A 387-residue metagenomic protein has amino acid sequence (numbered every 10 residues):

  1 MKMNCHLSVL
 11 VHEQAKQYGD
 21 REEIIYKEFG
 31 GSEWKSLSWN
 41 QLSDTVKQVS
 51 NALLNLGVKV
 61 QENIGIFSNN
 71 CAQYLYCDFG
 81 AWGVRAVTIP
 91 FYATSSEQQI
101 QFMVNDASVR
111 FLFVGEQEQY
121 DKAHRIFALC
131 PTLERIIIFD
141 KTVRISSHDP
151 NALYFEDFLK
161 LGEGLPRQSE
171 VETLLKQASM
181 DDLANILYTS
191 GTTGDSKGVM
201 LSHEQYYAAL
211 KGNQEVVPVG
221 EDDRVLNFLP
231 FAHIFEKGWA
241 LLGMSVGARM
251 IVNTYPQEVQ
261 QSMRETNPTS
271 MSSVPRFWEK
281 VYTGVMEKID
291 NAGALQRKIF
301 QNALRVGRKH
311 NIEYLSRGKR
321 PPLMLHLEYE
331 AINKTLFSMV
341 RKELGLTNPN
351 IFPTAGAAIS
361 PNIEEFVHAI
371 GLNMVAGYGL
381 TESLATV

Functional and structural regions predicted by a protein language model:
V11, N55-L56, G83-L161: Structural core segment of the AMP-binding/adenylate-forming
V11-L37, R144-S146: AMP-dependent adenylate-forming
G19-E22, I137-I138, E156, E163-Y188 (+2 more regions): Conserved pre-ATP/AMP-binding loop-to-beta segment of ANL
I24-F79, S96-Q101, Y154-E163, H203: Conserved AMP-binding/adenylate-forming core of the ANL superfamily
S36-N40, A184-L210: Conserved AMP-binding A3 loop
S43, K47-Q48, M180, V199-G220 (+2 more regions): Conserved structural elements of the adenylate-forming
S95-R125, A209-L226, P256-S270, E343: Conserved ATP-dependent adenylate/AMP-binding module captured primarily in the ANL superfamily
Y207-R224, F231-F337, N348, N373: Conserved AMP-binding/adenylation subdomain of ANL enzymes
